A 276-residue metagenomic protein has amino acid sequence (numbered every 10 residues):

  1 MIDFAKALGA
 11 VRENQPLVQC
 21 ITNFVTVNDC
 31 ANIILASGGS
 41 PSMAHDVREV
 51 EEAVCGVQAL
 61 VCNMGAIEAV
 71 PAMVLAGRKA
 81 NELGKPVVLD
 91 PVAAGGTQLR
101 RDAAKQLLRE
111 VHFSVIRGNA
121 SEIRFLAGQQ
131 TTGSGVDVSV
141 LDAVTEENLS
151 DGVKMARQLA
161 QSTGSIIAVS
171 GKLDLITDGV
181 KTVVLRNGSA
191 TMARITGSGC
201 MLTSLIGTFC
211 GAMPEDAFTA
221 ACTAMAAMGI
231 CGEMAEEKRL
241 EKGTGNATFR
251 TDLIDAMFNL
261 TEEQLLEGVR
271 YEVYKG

Functional and structural regions predicted by a protein language model:
M1-P41: Glycine-rich phosphate/adenosyl-contacting loop at the front of the ribokinase-like
R12-L17, G179-M192: Glycine/charged-rich beta-loop-alpha catalytic/anionic-binding loops adjacent to active sites
I33, S37-L89: Active-site cofactor/substrate anionic-group-binding motifs, chiefly glycine- and Lys/Arg-rich phosphate-binding loops
A72, A76-G118: Glycine/small-residue-rich loop that forms an oxyanion/phosphate-binding "nest" at active or ligand-binding sites
R101-T182: Conserved phosphate/ATP/ADP-binding segment of small-molecule kinases
S189-I206, A217-F218: Short glycine/threonine-rich catalytic loop with a Thr-x-Gly-x-Asp
L205-F249: Conserved post-catalytic alpha-helical subdomain immediately downstream of the catalytic base and nucleotide-binding
I230-G276: Charged C-terminal helix
